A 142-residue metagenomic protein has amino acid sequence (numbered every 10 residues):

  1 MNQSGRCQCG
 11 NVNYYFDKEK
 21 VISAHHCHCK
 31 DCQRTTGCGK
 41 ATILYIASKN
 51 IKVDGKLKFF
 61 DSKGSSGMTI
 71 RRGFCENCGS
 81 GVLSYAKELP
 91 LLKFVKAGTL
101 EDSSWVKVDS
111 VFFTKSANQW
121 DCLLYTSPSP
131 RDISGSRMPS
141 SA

Functional and structural regions predicted by a protein language model:
M1-S127: A short Gly-Trp-Pro
Y125-A142: Single conserved hydrophobic/aromatic residue that forms the stacking wall/gate of nucleotide- or nucleobase-binding
